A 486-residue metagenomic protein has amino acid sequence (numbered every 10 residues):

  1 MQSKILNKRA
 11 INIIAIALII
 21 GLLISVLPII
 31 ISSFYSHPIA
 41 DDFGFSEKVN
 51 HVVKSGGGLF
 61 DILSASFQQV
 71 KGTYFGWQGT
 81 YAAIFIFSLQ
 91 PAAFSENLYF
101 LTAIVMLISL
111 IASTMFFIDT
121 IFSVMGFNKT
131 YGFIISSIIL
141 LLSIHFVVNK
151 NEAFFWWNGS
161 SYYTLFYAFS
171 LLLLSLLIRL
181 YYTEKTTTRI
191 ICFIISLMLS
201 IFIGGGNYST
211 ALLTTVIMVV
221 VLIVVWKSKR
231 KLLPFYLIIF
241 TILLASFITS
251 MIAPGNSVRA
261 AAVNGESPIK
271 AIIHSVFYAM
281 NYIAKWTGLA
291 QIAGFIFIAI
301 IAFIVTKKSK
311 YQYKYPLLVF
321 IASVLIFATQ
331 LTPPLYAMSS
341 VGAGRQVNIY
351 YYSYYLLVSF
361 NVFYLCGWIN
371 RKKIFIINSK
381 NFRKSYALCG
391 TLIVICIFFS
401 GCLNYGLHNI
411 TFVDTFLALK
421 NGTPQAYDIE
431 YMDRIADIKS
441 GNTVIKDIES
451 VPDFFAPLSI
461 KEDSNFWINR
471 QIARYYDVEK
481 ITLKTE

Functional and structural regions predicted by a protein language model:
Q2-Y81, P91-F133, K231, K373-E486: Intrinsically disordered, polar/acidic, low-complexity terminal segments
N12-P28, I134-L141, I195-M198, I238-A245: Alpha-helical transmembrane segments
L23, S109-I121, F169-Y181, T215-I223 (+2 more regions): Transmembrane alpha-helical segments
I30-F100, W157, G204, Y208-Q346: Transmembrane catalytic cores of multi-pass membrane glycosyltransferases and polysaccharide-assembly enzymes
S95-I111, S143, S160-A168, G204-G205 (+1 more regions): Individual alpha-helical transmembrane segments in multi-pass integral membrane proteins
K129, T187-C192, K227-T241, Y311-L318 (+1 more regions): Membrane-interfacial entry segments at the cytosolic side of transmembrane helices
T130-I178, N207, T329-F363: Membrane-interface micro-motifs in multi-pass membrane enzymes
R179-I201, L237: Short hydrophobic alpha-helices at membrane interfaces in multi-pass membrane enzymes
